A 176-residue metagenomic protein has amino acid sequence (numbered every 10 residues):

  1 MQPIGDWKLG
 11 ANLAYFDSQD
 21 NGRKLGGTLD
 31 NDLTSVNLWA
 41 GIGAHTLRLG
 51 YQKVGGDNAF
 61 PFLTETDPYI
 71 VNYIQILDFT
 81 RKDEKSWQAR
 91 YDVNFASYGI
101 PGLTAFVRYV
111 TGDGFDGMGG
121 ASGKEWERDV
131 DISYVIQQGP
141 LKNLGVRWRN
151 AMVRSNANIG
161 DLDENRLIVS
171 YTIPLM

Functional and structural regions predicted by a protein language model:
M1, L38-G41, D92-A96, S133-Q137 (+1 more regions): Transmembrane beta-barrel domains of outer membrane proteins
Q2-L9, A96-L103, Q137-V146, P174-M176: Short loop/turn motifs that connect adjacent beta-strands in outer-membrane beta-barrel proteins
W7, D30-T34, D83-W87, K124-R128 (+1 more regions): Residues that define the transmembrane beta-barrel architecture of outer-membrane proteins
L9-L13, V36, H45-L49, A89 (+4 more regions): Transmembrane beta-strands of outer-membrane beta-barrel proteins
Y15-Q19, I42-A44, Y51-D57, F95 (+5 more regions): Transmembrane beta-strands of outer-membrane beta-barrel pores
S18-D30, A59-T64, F115-G123, N156-D163: Outer-membrane beta-barrel translocator domains and adjoining extracellular loop/strand segments of Gram-negative
V54-G120, E127-S133, Q137: C-terminal structural cap/anchor segments
A89, V130-I136, D161-M176: Outer-membrane beta-barrel "beta-signal"
